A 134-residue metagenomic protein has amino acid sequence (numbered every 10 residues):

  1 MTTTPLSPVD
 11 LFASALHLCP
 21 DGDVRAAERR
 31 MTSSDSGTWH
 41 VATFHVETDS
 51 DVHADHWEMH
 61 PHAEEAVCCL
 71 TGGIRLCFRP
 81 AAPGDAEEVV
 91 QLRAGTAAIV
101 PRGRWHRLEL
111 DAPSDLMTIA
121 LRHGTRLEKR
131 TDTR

Functional and structural regions predicted by a protein language model:
M1-H56: A short, N-terminal "cap"/entry segment at the start of jelly-roll beta-barrel domains of the cupin/DSBH fold
T2-T4, V9-F12, E109-R134: Double-stranded beta-helix
R30-S33, V52-P61, F78, V89-V90 (+1 more regions): Short histidine-centered beta-strand/loop micro-motifs that create catalytic or ligand/metal-coordination sites
W39, A63-A66, S114: Short, surface-exposed beta-edge/turn micro-motifs
P61-L76, P80: Short, conserved beta-strand element in jelly-roll/cupin
H62, C69, R93, P101-G103 (+1 more regions): A short, compositionally biased micro-patch
L76-C77, A98-V100, W105-D111, L116-T118: Short beta-strand His + acidic residue motifs that chelate non-heme Fe in jelly-roll/DSBH and cupin folds
A81-R102: Short acidic-glycine-tyrosine-enriched beta hairpin
